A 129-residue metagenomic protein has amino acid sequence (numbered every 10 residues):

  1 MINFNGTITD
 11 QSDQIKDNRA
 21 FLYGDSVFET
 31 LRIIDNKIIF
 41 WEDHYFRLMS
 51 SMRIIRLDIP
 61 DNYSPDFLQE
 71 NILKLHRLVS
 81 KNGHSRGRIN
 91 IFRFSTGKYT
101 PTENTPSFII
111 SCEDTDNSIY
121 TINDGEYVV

Functional and structural regions predicted by a protein language model:
M1-V129: Conserved alpha/beta cores of soluble small-molecule-handling proteins
